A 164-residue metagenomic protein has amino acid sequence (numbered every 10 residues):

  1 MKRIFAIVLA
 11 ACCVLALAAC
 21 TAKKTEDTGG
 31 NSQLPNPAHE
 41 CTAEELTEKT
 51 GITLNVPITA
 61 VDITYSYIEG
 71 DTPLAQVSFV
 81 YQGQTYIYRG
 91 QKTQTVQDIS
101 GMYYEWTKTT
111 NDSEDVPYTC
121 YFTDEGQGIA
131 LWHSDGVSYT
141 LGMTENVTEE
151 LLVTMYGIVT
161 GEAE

Functional and structural regions predicted by a protein language model:
K2-A10: Sec-dependent signal peptide recognition, specifically the positively charged N-region followed immediately by
I4, T25-E26: Residue-level detector of intrinsically disordered/flexible regions characterized by low predicted structural confidence
A6, Q84-Y86, T93-Q97, Y139 (+1 more regions): Generic "edge-of-domain/loop-turn" microfeature
A16-A19: C-terminal motif of bacterial Sec signal peptides marking the signal peptidase cleavage site
T21-K23: Bacterial signal peptide processing site
G29-I129, H133-S134: Short, solvent-exposed recognition patches
D135, G142-E164: Surface-exposed amphipathic alpha-helical segments
